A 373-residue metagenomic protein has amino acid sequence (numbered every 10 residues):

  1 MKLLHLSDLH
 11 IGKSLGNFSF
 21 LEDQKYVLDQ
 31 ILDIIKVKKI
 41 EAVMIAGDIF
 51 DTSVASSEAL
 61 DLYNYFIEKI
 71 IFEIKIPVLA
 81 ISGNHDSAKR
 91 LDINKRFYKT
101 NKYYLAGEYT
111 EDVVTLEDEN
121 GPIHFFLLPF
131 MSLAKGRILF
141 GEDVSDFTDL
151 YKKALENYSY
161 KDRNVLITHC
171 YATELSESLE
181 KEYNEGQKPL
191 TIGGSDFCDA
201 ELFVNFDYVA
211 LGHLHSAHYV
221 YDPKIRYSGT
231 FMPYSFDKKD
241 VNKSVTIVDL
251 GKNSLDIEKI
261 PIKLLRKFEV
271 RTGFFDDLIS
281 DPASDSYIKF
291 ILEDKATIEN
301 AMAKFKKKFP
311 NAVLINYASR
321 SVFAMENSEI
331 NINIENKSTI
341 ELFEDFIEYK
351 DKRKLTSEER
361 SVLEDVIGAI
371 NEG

Functional and structural regions predicted by a protein language model:
M1-E68, K75, R360, E364-D365 (+1 more regions): N-terminal active-site segment of His-dependent metallophosphoesterases
D8, L28, V43, D48 (+8 more regions): Divalent metal-coordination and catalytic microenvironments
I35-K39, I74, D118-N120, Y158-D162 (+1 more regions): Glycine-rich phosphate-binding loop signature in dinucleotide/nucleotide-binding domains
V37, A42, D249-G373: Accessory, non-catalytic peripheral segments of nucleic-acid enzymes
A55, L79-Y221: His/Asp/Glu-rich metal-coordinating catalytic cores of metallo-dependent phosphodiesterases/hydrolases acting on
L62-I74, S195-N205: Catalytic-core regions built around general acid/base machinery
I71-A80, A283-Y287: Short, surface-exposed connector motifs at secondary-structure boundaries
A200, D207-L264: A conserved active-site cap/scaffold subdomain adjacent to cofactor or substrate pockets
